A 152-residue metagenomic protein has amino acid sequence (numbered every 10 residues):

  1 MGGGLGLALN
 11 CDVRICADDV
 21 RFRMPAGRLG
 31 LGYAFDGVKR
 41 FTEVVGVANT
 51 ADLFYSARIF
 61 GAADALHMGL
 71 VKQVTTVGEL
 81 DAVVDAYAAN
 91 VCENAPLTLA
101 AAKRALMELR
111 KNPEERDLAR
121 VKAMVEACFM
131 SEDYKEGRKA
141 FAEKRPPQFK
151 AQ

Functional and structural regions predicted by a protein language model:
M1-Y55, M68, V83, Y87: CoA-thioester-processing core
V13, D52, S56-R58, D64 (+1 more regions): Well-ordered beta-strand positions
I15-V20, V71-A119, E126-E132, Q148-Q152: C-terminal long alpha-helix characteristic of the crotonase
G37-R40, N49, G61, A101 (+2 more regions): Hydrophobic alpha-helical segments typical of transmembrane helices and their membrane-interface/capping positions
V47-A51, F60-H67, A95-A100: Short, structured loop/turn "capping" segments at alpha-beta junctions
S56, M68, A101-E108, A140 (+1 more regions): Short acidic/histidine-centered micro-motifs embedded in hydrophobic/aromatic stretches that mark compact functional
G137-Q152: Short, basic/aromatic-enriched C-terminal tail that caps enzymatic domains
